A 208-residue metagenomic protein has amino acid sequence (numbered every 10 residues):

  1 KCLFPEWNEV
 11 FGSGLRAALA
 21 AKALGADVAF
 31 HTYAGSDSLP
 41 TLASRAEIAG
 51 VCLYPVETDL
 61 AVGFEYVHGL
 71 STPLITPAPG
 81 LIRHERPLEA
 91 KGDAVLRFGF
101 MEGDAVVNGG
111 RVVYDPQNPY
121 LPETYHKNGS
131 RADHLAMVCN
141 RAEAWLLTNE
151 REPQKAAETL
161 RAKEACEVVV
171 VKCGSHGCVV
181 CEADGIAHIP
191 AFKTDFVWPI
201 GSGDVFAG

Functional and structural regions predicted by a protein language model:
K1, Y33-A34, F98-F100, D115-Q117 (+3 more regions): Fold-independent oxyanion-binding glycine-rich loops and adjacent beta-strand/coil segments at enzyme active sites
K1-P5, G185-D195: Glycine/charged-rich beta-loop-alpha catalytic/anionic-binding loops adjacent to active sites
C2-N8, K22-R111: Conserved N-terminal subdomain of the carbohydrate kinase-like
E6-S13, I200-G201: Active-site nucleophile and cofactor-binding loops and adjacent substrate-binding regions of central metabolic enzymes
G12-A23: Histidine-anchored nucleotide/phosphate-binding helix
A21, N140, G203: Short, conserved phosphate/pyrophosphate- and ester-handling motifs at nucleotide-, phospho-/glycolipid
R111, P116-H188: Conserved phosphate/ATP/ADP-binding segment of small-molecule kinases
V197-G208: Short, small-residue alpha-helix embedded
